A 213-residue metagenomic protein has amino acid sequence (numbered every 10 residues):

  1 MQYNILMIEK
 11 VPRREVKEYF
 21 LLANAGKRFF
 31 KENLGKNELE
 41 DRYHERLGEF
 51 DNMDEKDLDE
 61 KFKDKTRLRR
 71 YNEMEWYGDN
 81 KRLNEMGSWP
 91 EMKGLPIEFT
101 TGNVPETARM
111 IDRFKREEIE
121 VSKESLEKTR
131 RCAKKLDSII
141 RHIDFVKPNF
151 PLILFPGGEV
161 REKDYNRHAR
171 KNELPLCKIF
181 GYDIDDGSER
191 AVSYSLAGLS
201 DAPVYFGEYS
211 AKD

Functional and structural regions predicted by a protein language model:
N4-D54, L58, F62, R170 (+1 more regions): Basic- and aromatic-enriched surface patches that contact anionic nucleotides/nucleic acids
E32, D41, R46, D54-D183 (+1 more regions): Short alpha-helix boundary/capping and kink motifs at helix termini
